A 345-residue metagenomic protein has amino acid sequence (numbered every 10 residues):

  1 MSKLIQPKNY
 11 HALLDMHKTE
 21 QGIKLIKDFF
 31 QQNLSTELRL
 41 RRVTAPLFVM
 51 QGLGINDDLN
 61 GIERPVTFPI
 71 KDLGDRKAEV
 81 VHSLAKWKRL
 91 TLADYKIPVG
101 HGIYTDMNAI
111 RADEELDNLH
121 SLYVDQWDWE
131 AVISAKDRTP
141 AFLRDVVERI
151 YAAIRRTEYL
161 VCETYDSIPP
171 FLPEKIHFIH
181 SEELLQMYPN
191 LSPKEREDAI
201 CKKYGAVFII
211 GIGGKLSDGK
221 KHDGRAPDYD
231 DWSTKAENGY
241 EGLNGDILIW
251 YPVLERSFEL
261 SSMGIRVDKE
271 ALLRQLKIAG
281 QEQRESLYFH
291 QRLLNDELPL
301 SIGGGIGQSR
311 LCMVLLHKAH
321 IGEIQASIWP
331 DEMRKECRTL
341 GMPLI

Functional and structural regions predicted by a protein language model:
S2-H120, D128-V132: Class II aminoacyl-tRNA synthetase-like tRNA-binding/catalytic domains
Q21, L25, F29, R138-D145 (+3 more regions): Generic recognition of stable, solvent-exposed alpha-helical segments in well-folded globular domains
L34-R41, I150-V161, A319: A generic secondary-structure signal for well-formed alpha-helical elements
L47-Q51, D166-L172, I212, E332-R334: A glycine-rich phosphate-binding loop feature that marks nucleotide/adenosyl-phosphate handling sites
L90, L116, T139-A141, G219 (+2 more regions): Short acidic, gly/pro-rich beta-turn/loop elements at beta-sheet edges and active-site/ligand-binding grooves
T105-A199: Extended, charged alpha-beta segments that form solvent-exposed binding/catalytic grooves in nucleic-acid-handling
N108-I110, S181-I345: A translation/RNA-centric and nucleic-acid-associated enzymatic feature enriched in Class II aminoacyl-tRNA synthetases
